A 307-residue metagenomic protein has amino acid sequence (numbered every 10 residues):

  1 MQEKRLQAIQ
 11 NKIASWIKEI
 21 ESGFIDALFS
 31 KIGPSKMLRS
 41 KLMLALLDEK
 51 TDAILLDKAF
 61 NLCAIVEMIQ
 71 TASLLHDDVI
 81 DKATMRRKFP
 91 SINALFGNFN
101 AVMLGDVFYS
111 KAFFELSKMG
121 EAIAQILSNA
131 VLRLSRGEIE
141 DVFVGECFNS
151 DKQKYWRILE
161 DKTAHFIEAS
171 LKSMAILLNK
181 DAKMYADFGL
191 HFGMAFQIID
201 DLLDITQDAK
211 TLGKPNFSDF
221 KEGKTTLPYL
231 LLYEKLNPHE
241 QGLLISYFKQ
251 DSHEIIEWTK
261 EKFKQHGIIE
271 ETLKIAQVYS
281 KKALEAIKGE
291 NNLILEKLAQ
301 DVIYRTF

Functional and structural regions predicted by a protein language model:
M1-L75, V79-A94, D141-V142, F148-N149 (+3 more regions): Conserved N-terminal diphosphate/IPP-binding helix and adjacent helical/loop segment of trans-prenyltransferase domains
Q2, L6, A59-L62, A124-L127 (+5 more regions): Hydrophobic packing residues in well-ordered alpha-helices of helical domains and bundles
N11-E21, I32-K36, M119-A209: All-alpha helical catalytic cores of prenyl diphosphate-utilizing isoprenoid enzymes
L42, A112, G137, Y229 (+2 more regions): Residue-level signal for inorganic ion chemistry
L44-D48, S110-K118, K172, I176 (+1 more regions): Short glycine/serine- and small hydrophobic-enriched flexible loop segments
R86-S110, N149-T163, K210-K235, G242-Q277: Divalent-cation-assisted or electrostatically stabilized phosphate/pyrophosphate-binding catalytic cores
F114-L134, N237, L243-K249: Transmembrane helix-loop-helix
E257-F307: C-terminal charged capping/lid subdomain of soluble metabolic enzymes
